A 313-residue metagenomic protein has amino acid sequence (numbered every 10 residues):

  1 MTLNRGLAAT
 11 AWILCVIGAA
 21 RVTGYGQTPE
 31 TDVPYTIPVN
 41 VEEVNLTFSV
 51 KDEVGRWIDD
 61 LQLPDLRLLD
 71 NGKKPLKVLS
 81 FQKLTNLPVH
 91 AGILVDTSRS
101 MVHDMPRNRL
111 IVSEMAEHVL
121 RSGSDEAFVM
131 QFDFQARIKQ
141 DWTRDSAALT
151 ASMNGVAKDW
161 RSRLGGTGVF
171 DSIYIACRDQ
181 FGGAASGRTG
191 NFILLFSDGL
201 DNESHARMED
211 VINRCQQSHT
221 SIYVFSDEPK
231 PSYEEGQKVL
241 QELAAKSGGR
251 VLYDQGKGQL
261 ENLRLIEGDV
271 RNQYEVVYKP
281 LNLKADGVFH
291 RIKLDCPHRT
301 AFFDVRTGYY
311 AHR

Functional and structural regions predicted by a protein language model:
M1-R5: N-terminal secretory signal peptides that target proteins for export/translocation
G6, C15, K284-A285: A general, composition-driven signal for non-globular sequence regions
A9-R21: Bacterial N-terminal signal peptides
Y25-R313: Scaffold/interface architecture of coatomer-like assemblies
